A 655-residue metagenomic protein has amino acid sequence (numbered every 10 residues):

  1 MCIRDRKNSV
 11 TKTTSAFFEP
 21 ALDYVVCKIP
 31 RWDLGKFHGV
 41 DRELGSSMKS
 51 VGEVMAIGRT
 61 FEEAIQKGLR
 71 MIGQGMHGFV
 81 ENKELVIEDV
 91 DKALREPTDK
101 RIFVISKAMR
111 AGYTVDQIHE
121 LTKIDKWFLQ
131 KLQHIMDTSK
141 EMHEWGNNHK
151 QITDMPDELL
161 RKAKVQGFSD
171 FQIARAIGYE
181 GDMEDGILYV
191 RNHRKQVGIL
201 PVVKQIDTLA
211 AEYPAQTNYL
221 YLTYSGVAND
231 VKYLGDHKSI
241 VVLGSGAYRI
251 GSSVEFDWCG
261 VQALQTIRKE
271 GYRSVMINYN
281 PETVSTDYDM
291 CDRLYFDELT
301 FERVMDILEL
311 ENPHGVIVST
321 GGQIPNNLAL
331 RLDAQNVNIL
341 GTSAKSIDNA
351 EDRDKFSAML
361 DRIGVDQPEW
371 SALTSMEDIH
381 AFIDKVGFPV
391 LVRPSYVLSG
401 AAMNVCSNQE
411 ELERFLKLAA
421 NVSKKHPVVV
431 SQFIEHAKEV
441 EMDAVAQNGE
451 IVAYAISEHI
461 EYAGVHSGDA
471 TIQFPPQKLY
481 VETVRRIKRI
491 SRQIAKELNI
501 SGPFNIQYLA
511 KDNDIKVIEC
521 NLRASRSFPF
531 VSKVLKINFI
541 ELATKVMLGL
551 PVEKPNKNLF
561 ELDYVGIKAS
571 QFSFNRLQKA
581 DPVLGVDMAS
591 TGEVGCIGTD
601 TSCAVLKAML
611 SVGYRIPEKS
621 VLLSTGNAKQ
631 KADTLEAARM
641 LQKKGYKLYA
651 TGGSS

Functional and structural regions predicted by a protein language model:
R4-N148, I152-L159, A163-G167, D185 (+13 more regions): ATP-dependent carboxylate activation and anion-phosphoryl transfer catalytic cores that bind Mg-ATP to form
R6-K7, T342-M403: A conserved helix-loop-beta module that forms one wall/lid of the active-site cleft in ATP-utilizing catalytic domains
Q166, Q172-Y179: Extended, domain-scale alpha-helical bundle/helix-rich regions
I250-G271, A632-L648: Glycine- and acidic-residue-enriched helix-capping/strand-helix junction motifs
V275-N278, K647-G652: Short, hydrophobic beta-strand segments that form beta-sheet elements in well-ordered domains
H314-T320: Periplasmic-binding protein-like
Q323-N336, A637: Short Gly/Thr/Asp-enriched flexible loops that form oxyanion-binding sites at enzyme active sites
